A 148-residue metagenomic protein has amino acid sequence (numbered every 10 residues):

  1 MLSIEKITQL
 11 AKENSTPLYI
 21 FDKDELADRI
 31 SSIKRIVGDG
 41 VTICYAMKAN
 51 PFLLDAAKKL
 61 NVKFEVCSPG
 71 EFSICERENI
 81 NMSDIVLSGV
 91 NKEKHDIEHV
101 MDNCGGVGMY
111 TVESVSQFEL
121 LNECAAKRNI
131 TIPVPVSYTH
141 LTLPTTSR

Functional and structural regions predicted by a protein language model:
M1-I132: A charged N-terminal "starter" segment
P133-Y138: Short beta-strand segments
T139-T145: Conserved small/polar residues in nucleotide/adenosyl-binding loops
